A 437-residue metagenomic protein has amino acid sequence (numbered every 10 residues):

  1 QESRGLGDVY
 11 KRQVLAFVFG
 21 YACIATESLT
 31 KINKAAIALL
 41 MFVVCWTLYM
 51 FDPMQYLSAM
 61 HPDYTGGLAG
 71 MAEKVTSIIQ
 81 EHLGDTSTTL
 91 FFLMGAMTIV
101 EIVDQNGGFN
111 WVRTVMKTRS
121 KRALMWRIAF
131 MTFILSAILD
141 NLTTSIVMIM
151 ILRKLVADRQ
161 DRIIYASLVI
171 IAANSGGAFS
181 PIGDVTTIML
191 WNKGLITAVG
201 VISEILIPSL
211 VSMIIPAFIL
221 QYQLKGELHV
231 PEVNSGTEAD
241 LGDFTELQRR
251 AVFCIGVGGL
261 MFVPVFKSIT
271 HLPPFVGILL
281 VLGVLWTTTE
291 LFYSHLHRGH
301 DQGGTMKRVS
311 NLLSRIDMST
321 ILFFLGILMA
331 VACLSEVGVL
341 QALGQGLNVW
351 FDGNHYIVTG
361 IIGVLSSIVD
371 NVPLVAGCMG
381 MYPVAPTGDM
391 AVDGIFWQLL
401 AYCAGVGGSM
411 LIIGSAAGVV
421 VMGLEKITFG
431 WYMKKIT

Functional and structural regions predicted by a protein language model:
Q1-Y10: Single conserved hydrophobic/aromatic residue that forms the stacking wall/gate of nucleotide- or nucleobase-binding
K11-Y21, K31-G66, T86-T98, R249-G259 (+2 more regions): Hydrophobic mid-bilayer segments of alpha-helices in multi-pass membrane transport proteins, especially secondary
V14, L39, L90, M125-F130 (+9 more regions): Hydrophobic alpha-helical transmembrane segments
K34-F42, V115-R127, I164-I171: Cytoplasmic-side transmembrane-helix entry/capping segments in multi-pass membrane proteins
C45-Y56, L83-G84, L135-A172, G176 (+2 more regions): Membrane-interfacial helix-loop connectors
Y49-E81, M97-T114, I134-I146, C333 (+1 more regions): Transmembrane alpha-helix boundary signature
Y64-T65, G84, N106, N110-V115 (+3 more regions): Transmembrane helical segments that form the transport core of multi-pass membrane transport proteins
V201-T289, T437: Core mid-bundle transmembrane helix pairs that form the ion/substrate translocation pathway in diverse multi-pass
